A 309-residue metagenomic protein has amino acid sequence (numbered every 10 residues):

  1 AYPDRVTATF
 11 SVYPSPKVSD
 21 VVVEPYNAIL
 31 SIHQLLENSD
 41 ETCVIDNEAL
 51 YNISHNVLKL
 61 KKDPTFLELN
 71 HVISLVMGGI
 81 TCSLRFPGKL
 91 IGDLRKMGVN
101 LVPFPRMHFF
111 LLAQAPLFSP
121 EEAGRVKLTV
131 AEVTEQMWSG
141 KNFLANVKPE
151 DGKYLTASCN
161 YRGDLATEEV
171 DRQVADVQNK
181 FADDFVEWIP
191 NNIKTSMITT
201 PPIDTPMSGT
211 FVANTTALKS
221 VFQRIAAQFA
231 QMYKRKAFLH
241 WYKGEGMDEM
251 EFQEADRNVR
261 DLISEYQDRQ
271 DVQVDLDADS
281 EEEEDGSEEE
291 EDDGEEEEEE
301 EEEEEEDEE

Functional and structural regions predicted by a protein language model:
A1-E309: Terminal, contiguous helix-loop blocks that mediate binding/assembly
